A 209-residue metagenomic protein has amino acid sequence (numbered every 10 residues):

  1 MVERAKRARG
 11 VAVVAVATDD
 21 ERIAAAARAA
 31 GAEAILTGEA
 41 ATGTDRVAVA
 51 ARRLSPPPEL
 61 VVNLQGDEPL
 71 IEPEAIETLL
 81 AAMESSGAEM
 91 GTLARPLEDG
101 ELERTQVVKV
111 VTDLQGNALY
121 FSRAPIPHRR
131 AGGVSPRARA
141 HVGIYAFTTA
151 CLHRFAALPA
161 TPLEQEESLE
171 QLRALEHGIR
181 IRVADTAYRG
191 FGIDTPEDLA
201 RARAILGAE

Functional and structural regions predicted by a protein language model:
M1-V13, A25-A30, E176-H177: A short, N-terminal amphipathic alpha-helix
A8, D19, L79, A88-L93 (+3 more regions): Structured catalytic cores of enzymes that bind and process phosphorylated ligands/cofactors
V11, P56-P58, S85-E89, I179: Short, high-confidence coil segments that cap the C-terminus of an alpha-helix and link into the following beta-strand
V14-V16, V61, A118, I181: Hydrophobic/aromatic residues located in beta-strands of well-ordered beta-sheets within soluble catalytic
A15, E21-L64, E68-A81: Short phosphate-binding loop-to-helix
P56, P136-E209: Conserved alpha/beta core of the MobA/IspD/sugar-nucleotide pyrophosphorylase nucleotidyltransferase superfamily
I71-T161: Conserved core of the sugar-phosphate nucleotidyltransferase
